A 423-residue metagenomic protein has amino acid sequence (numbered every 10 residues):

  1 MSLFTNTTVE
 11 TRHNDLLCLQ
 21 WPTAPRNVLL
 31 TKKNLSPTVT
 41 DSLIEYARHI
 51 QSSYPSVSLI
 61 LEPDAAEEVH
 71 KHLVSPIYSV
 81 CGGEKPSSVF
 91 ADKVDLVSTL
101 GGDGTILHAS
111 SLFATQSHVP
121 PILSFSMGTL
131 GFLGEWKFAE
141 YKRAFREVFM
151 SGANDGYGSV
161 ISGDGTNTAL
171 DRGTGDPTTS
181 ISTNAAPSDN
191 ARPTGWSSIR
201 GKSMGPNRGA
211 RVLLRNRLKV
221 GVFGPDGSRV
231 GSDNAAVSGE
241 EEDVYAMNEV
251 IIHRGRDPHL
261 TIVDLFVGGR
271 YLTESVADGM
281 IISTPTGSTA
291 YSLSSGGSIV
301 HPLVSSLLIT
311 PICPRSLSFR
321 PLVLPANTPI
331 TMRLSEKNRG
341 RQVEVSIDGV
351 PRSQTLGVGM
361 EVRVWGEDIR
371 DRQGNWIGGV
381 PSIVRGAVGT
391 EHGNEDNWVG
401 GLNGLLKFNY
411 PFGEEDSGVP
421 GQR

Functional and structural regions predicted by a protein language model:
M1-F4, N14-L17, P22-T23, L30 (+6 more regions): ATP/nucleoside-binding phosphotransfer catalytic cores, i.e., glycine-rich phosphate-binding loops
M1-L100, L107-S111, H118, K137-G195 (+1 more regions): ATP/NTP phosphate-donor binding region
P25, V94, M247, A277-D278 (+1 more regions): Short, well-ordered alpha-helix to beta-strand connector turns
K33, S98, G102, S126 (+3 more regions): A residue-level signal for conserved active-site and pocket-lining positions in enzyme catalytic cores
Q51, A114-H118, V300-H301, L324: Short, conserved loop/helix-junction motifs that constitute active-site signature segments in enzyme catalytic cores
L112-F125, F132: Gly/Ser-rich helix-loop-strand patches that form or flank binding pockets for ribonucleotide-derived cofactors
G128-D278: Catalytic core of DAGKc-family lipid kinases
L260, R270-F319: Gly/Ser/Thr-rich active-site loops/lids in small-molecule metabolic enzymes that frequently grip phosphoryl groups
